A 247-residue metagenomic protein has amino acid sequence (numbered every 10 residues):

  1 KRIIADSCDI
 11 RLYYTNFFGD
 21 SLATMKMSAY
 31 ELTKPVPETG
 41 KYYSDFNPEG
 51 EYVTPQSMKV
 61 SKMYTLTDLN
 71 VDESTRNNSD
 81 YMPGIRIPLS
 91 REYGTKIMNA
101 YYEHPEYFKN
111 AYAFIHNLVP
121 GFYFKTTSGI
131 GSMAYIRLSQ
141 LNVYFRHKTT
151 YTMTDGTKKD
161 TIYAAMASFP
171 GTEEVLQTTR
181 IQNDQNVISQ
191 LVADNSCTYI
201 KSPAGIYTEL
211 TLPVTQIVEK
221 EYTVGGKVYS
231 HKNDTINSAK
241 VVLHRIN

Functional and structural regions predicted by a protein language model:
K1-N247: Secreted, disulfide-rich extracellular signaling modules
